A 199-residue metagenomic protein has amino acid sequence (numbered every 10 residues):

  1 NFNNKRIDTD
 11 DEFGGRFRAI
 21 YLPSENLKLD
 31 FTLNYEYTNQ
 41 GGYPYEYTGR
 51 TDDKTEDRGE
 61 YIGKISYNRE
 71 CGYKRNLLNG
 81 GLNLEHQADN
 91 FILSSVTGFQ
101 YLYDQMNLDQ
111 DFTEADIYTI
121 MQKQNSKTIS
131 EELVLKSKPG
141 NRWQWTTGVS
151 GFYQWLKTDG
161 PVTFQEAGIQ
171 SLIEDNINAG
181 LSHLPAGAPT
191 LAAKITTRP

Functional and structural regions predicted by a protein language model:
N1-L22, E60-L78, L108, F112-S130 (+1 more regions): Outer-membrane beta-barrel proteins
N1-Y43, L78, K127, E131 (+1 more regions): Transmembrane beta-barrel wall of Gram-negative outer-membrane proteins
F2-R6, Y45-E56, Q100, D109-Y118 (+1 more regions): Flexible, surface-exposed loop regions and adjacent strand-edge segments of Gram-negative outer-membrane beta-barrel
R6, A19, R142-P199: Signature of Gram-negative outer-membrane beta-barrel scaffolds
N26, E36, Y47-G63: Outer-membrane beta-barrel porins/channels
L27, G41-Y43, S94, Q105-N107 (+4 more regions): Short acidic, gly/pro-rich beta-turn/loop elements at beta-sheet edges and active-site/ligand-binding grooves
Y35-N39, A88, F99-Y103, G151-W155: Transmembrane beta-strands of outer-membrane beta-barrel pores
N83-L108: Membrane-embedded beta-barrel scaffold of Gram-negative outer-membrane proteins
